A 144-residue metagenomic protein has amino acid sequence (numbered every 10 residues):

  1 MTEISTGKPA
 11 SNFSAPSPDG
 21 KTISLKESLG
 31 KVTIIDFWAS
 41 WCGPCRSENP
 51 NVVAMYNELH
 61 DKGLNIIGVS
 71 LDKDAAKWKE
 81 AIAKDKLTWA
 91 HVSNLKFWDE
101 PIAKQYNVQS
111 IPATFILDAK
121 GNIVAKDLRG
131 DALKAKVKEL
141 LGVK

Functional and structural regions predicted by a protein language model:
M1-L25, G142-V143: N-terminal "domain-start" segment that seeds a small globular fold
L29-K31, D61, L87, V108: Active-site acidic short loop of glycosyltransferases
G30, F37-A54: Conserved redox-active cysteine motifs that mediate thiol-disulfide chemistry, especially di-cysteine Cys-X(1-2)-Cys
V32-T33, P112: Alpha/beta-hydrolase fold active-site loops
I34-I35, I66: Hydrophobic beta-strand anchors of alpha/beta hydrolase catalytic cores
W38-W41, E48, L71, A76 (+1 more regions): Long, His/Glu/Asp-enriched segments that create or flank divalent metal/ion-associated functional microenvironments
I67, K79-F115, A119-K120: Short, internal strand/loop/helix patches that form the active-site neighborhood or redox-interaction surface
S110-A113, A119-K144: Non-catalytic, surface beta->alpha helical segment in thiol-disulfide oxidoreductase systems
